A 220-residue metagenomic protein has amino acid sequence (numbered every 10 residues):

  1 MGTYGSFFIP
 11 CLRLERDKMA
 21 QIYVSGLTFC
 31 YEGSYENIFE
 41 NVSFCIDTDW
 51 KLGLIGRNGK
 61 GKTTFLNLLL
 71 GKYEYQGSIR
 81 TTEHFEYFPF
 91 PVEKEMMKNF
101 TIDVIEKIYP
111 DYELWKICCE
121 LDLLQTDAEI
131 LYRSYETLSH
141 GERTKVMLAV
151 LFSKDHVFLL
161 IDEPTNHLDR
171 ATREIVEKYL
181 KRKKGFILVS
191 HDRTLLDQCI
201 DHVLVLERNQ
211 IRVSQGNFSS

Functional and structural regions predicted by a protein language model:
G2-G5: Residue-identity detector for glycine
F8, L12-S219: ABC ATP-binding cassette signature C-motif
